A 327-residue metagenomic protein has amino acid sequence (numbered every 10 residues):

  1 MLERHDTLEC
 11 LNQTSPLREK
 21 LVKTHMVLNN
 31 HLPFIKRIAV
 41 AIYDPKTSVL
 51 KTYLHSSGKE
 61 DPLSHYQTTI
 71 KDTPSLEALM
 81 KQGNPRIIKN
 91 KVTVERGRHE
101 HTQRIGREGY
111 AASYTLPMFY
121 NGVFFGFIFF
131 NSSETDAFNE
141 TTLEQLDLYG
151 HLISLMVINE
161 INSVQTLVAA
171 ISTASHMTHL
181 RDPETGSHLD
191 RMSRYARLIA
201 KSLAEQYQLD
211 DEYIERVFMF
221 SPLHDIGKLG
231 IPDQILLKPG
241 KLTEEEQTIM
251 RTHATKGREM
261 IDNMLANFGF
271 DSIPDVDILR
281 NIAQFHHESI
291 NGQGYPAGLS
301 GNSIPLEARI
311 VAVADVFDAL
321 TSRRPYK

Functional and structural regions predicted by a protein language model:
M1-V22, N30, S163-T173: Signal-transmission linkers at sensory-effector interfaces
L11-Y53, D61-S64, I199-Y213: Helix-loop-beta substructure at the N-terminus of cytosolic sensory domains that couple signal/ligand detection
G58, G126-A137, P239: Short beta-strand-to-loop transition segments that serve as allosteric relay/switch motifs in sensory/regulatory domains
E60-Q103: Regulatory sensory and allosteric helical modules in signal-transduction proteins and certain transcription factors
K89-A112, S289-L299: Signal-transducing coupling segments at domain and membrane junctions
A111-F119: A short, aliphatic-rich beta-strand micro-motif
Y120, A137-I158, E215, L306: Amphipathic alpha-helical "output/dimerization" segments
A169-K327: Histidine- and acidic-residue-rich, metal-dependent catalytic cores
